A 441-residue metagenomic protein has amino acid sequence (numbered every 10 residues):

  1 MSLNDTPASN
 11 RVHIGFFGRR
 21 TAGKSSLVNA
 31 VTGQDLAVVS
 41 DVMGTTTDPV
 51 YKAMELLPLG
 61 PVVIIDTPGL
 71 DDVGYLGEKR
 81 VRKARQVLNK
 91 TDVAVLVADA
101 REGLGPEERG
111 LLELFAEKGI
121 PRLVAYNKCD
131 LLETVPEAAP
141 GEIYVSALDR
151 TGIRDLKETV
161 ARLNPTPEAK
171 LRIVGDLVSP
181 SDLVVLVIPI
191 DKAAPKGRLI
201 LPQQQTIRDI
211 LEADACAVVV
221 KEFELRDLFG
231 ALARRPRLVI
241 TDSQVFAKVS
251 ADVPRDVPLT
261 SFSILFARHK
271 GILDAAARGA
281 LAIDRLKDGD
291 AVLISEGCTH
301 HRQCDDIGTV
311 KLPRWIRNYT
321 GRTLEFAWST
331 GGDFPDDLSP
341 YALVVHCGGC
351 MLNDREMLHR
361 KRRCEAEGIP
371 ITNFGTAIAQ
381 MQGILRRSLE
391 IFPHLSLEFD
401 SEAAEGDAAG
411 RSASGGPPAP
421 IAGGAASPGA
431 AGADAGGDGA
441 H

Functional and structural regions predicted by a protein language model:
S2-D72: Conserved G1/Walker A P-loop phosphate-binding module
A8, V42, T46, R80 (+12 more regions): Helical mechanochemical/support elements of P-loop NTPase systems and associated helical scaffolds
F16, L96, V124-Y126, L186 (+1 more regions): Structural beta-sheet core signal
D41, L70-L76, D99-G103, L163-P165 (+3 more regions): Short, flexible loop segments at the rims of nucleotide/cofactor-binding pockets, characterized by
L57-G60, K79-E142, P202-D209, L225 (+1 more regions): Conserved C-terminal guanine-recognition region of P-loop GTPase G domains, centered on the G4
D71-G74, L104-P106, L131-P136, T151-D155 (+2 more regions): Switch/connector loops and helix/strand junctions flanking conserved nucleotide-binding motifs in nucleotide-processing
I120-L123, K128-R172, T372-A379: Canonical P-loop GTPase G-domain recognition
V178, D182-R411, G416-G424, G429-H441: P-loop NTP-binding site
